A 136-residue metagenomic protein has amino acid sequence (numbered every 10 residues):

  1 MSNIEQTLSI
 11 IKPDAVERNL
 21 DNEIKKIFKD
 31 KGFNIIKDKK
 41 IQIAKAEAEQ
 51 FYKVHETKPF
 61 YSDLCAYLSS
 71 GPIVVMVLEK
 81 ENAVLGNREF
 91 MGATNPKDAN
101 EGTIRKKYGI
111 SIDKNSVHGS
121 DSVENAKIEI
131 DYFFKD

Functional and structural regions predicted by a protein language model:
M1-D136: Non-catalytic terminal and connector segments of soluble metabolic enzymes
